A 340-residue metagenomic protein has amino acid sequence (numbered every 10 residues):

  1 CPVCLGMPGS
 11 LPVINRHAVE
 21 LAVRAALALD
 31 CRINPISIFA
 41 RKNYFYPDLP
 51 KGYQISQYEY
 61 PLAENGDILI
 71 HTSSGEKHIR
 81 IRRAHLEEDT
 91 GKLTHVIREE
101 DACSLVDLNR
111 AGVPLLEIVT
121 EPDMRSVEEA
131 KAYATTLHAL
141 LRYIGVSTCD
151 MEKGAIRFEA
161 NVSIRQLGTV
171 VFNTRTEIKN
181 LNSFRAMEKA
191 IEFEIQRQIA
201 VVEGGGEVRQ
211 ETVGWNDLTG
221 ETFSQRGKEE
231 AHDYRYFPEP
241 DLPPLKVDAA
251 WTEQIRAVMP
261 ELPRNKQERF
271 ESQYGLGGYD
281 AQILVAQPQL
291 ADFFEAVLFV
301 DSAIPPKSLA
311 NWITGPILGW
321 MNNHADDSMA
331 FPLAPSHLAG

Functional and structural regions predicted by a protein language model:
C1-E100: Active-site loop/lid in soluble adenylation, ligation, and acyl-transfer enzymes
G9, V13, R83, D101 (+2 more regions): Charged, compositionally biased, marginally structured helical/coil segments
